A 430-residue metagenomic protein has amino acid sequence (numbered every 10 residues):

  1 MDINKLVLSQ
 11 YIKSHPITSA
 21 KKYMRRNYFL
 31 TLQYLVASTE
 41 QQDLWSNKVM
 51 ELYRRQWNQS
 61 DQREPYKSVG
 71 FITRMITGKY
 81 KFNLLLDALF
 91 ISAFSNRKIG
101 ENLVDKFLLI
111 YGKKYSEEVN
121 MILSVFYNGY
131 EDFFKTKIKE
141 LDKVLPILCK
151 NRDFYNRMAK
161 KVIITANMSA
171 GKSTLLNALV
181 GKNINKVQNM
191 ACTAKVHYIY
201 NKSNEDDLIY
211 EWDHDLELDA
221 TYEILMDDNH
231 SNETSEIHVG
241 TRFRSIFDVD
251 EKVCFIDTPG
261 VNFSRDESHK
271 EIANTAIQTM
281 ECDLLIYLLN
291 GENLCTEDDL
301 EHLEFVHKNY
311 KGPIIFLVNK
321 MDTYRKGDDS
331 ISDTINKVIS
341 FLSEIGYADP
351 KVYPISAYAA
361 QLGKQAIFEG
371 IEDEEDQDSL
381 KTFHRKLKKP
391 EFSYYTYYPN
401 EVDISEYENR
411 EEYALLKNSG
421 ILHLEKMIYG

Functional and structural regions predicted by a protein language model:
M1-M168, K182-F243, N309, L342-S343 (+2 more regions): N-terminal low-complexity/disordered regulatory or targeting extensions
D2-L32, Y347-G430: C-terminal end of P-loop GTPase domains and the immediately downstream helical coupling element
G171-K172: Conserved glycine(s) of the Walker
K182-V187, D248-K270: Switch II (G3) loop of P-loop NTPases
Y198-R244, V249-D250, T258, F263 (+1 more regions): Glycine-rich phosphate-binding loops of NTPases
C254, D283-L289, N309-R325, D333-Q361: Conserved beta-strand/loop subsegment of P-loop NTPase cores
V261-F263, M280-L300, M321-D328: Conserved Switch II/interswitch segment of TRAFAC-class P-loop GTPases
D266-N293, V306-G312: Inter-motif core of Ras-like GTPase G domains
